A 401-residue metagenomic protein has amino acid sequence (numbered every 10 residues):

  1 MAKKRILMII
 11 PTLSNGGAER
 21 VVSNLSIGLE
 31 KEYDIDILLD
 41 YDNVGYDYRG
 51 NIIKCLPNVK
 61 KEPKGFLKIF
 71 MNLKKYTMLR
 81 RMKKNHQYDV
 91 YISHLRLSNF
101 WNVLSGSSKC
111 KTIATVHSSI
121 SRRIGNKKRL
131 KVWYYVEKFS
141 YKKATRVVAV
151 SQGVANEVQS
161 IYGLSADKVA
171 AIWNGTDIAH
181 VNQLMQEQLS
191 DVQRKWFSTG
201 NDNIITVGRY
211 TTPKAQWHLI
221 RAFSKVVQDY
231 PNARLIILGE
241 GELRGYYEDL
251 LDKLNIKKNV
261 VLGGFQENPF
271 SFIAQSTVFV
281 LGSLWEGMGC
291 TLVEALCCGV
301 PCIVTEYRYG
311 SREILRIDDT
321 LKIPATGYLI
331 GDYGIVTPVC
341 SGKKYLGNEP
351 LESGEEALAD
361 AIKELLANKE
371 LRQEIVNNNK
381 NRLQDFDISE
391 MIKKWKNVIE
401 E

Functional and structural regions predicted by a protein language model:
K3, M8-F70, V154, E242: N-terminal strand-loop element at the rim of the active site of nucleotide-sugar-dependent glycosyltransferases
E19-N24, D202, T206-K225, E242-D249: A conserved mid-protein helix/loop that constitutes part of the nucleotide-sugar donor-binding site
T77-R81, L130-V147: Membrane-proximal helix-turn-helix segments that form the acceptor-binding/catalytic region of lipid-linked
S93-N99, V116: Short His-centered aromatic/hydrophobic patch
A144-V169, T176-H180: A short, active-site helix/loop in glycosyltransferases that binds the activated sugar's phosphate group
F265, L284, Y307: Aromatic "clamp/platform" in nucleotide-sugar-dependent glycosyltransferases that forms part of the donor/acceptor
A274-G287, V300-P301: Acidic donor-binding loop of glycosyltransferase active sites
P301-T305, G310, I314-R316, T320-Y328: Short hydrophobic beta-strand element within catalytic cores of glycosyltransferases and related nucleotide-activated
